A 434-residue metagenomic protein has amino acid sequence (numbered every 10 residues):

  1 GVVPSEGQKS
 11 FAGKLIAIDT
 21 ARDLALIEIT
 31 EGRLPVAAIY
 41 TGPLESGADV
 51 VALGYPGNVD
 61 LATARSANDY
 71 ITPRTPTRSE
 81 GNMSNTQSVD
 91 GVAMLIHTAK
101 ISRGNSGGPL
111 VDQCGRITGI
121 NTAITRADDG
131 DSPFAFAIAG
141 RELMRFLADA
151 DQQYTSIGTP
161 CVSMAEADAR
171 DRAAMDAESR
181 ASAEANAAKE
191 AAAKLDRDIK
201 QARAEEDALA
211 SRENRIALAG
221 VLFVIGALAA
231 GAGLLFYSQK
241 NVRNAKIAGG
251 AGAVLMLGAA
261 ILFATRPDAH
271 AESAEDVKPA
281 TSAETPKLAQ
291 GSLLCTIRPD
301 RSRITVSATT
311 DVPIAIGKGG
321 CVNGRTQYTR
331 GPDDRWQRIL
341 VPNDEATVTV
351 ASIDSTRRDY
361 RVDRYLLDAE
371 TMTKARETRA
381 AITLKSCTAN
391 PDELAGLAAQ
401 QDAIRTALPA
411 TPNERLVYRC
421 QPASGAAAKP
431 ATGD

Functional and structural regions predicted by a protein language model:
G1-A62, G91-M94, S156: Conserved active-site neighborhood of the chymotrypsin/trypsin-like protease fold
G1-T20, G32, V306-A308, G324-K374: Catalytic-histidine neighborhood of serine endopeptidases, predominantly the chymotrypsin-like S1/PA family
A25, I29-V36, T63-A148: Active-site region of chymotrypsin-like
N58, I71, T122-A208, L394: C-terminal cap/linker of serine protease catalytic domains
R197-V277: C-terminal single-pass membrane-anchor helix
A271-T326: Membrane-interface segments at or immediately adjacent to transmembrane helices that form the boundary between
P286-L288, L294-T296, D354-D402: Preference for solvent-exposed, low-hydrophobicity sequence contexts
S386-D434: C-terminal partner/receptor-binding element of secreted or periplasmic proteins
